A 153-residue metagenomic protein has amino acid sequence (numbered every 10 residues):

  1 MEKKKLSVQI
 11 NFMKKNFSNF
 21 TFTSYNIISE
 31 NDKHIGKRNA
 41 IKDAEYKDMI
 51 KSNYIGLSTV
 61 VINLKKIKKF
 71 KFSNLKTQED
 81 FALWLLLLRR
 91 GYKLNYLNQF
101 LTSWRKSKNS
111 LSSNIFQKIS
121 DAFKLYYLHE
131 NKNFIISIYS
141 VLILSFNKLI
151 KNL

Functional and structural regions predicted by a protein language model:
E2-K3, N63: GHKL-family ATP-binding catalytic core of two-component histidine kinases
K4, V8-F12, A82-L86, D121-L125 (+1 more regions): Alpha-helical elements of Rossmann-like donor-binding domains used by nucleotide-donor carbohydrate transfer enzymes
K4-I35: Conserved donor NDP-sugar-binding/catalytic core segment of glycosyltransferases
M13, M49, L88, H129-E130: Hydrophobic residues in alpha-helical segments
M13-N16, R38-I41, K65-F70, F123-H129 (+1 more regions): Alpha-helix C-terminal capping segments
F17, G91, E130-N133: Glycine-centered loop/turn motif at secondary-structure junctions
F20-T23, I28, G36-Q117: Conserved nucleotide-sugar donor-binding catalytic segment
S103-L153: Hydrophobic helical membrane-anchoring modules
